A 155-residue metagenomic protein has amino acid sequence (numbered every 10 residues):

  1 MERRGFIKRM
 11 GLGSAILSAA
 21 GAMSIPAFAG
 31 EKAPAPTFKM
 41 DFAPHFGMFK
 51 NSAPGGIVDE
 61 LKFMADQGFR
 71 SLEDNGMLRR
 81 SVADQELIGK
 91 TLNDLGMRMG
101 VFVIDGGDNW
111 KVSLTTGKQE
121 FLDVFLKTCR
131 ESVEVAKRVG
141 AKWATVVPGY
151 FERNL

Functional and structural regions predicted by a protein language model:
E2-K137, A141-W143: N-terminal pre-domain/capping segments
V147-G149: Short, well-ordered beta-to-alpha junction loops that form the rim of enzyme active sites and present histidine/acidic
N154-L155: Active-site cleft segment of glycoside hydrolase catalytic domains centered on the general acid/base Glu
